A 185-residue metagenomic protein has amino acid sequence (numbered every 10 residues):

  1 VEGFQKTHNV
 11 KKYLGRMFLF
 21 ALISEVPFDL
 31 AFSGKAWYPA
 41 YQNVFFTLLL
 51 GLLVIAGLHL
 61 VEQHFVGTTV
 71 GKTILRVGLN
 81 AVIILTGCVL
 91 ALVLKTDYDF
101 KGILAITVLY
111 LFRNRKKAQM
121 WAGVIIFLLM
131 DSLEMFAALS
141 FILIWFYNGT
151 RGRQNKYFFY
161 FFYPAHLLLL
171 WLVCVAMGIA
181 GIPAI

Functional and structural regions predicted by a protein language model:
E2-I185: Alpha-helical transmembrane segments and their immediate juxtamembrane cytosolic regions
